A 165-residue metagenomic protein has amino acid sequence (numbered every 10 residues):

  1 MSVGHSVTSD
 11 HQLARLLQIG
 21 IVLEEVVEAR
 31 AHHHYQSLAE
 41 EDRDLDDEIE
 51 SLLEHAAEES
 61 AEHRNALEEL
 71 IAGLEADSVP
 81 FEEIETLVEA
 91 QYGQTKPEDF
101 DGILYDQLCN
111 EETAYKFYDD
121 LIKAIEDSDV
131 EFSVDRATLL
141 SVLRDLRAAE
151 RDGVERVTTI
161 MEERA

Functional and structural regions predicted by a protein language model:
S2-A165: Non-heme di-metal
